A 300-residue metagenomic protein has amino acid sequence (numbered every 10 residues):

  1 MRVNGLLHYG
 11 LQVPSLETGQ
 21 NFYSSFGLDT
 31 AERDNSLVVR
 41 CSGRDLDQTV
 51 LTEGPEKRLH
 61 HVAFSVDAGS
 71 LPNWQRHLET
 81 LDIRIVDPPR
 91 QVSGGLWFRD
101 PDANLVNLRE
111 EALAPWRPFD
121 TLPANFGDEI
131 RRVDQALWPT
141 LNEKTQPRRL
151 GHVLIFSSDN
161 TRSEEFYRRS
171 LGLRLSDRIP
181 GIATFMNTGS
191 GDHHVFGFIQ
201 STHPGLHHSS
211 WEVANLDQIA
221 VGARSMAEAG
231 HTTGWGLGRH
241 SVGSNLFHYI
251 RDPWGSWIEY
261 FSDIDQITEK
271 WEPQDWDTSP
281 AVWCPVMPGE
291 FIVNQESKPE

Functional and structural regions predicted by a protein language model:
M1-E17, H61-V62, F119-T161, D192 (+4 more regions): N-terminal beta-strand motif that seeds the catalytic metal site of vicinal oxygen chelate
M1-L46, I155-H193: Core segments of cupin and vicinal oxygen chelate
L6-Y9, V13, Y23, L28 (+11 more regions): Short, structured motif recognition centered on aromatic/hydrophobic residues
Y9, F22, T49-T52, A63-S65 (+9 more regions): A structural feature that tracks compact, well-ordered secondary-structure segments with a strong bias toward
P14-E17, A63-L105, S157-T161, W211-I258 (+1 more regions): Vicinal oxygen chelate
R33, V92, R149, P180 (+3 more regions): Exposed loop/turn and edge beta-strand positions of beta-sandwich/beta-sheet ligand-binding modules
R40, D45, H60-F64, L71-Q146 (+2 more regions): Active-site-adjacent scaffolding segments
P55: Conserved functional hotspot residues or short segments at active or partner-binding sites across diverse domains
